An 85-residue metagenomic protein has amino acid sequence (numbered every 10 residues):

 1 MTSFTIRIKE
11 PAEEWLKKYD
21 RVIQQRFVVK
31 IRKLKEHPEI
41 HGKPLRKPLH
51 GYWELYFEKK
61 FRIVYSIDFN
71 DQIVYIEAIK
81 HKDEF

Functional and structural regions predicted by a protein language model:
M1-E14, R21-Q25, Y56-R62, S66-F85: Enriched for short, Lys/Arg-rich terminal
V22-E36: Compact soluble domain cores
R32-L55: A short, surface-exposed loop/turn module that caps and links secondary-structure elements
